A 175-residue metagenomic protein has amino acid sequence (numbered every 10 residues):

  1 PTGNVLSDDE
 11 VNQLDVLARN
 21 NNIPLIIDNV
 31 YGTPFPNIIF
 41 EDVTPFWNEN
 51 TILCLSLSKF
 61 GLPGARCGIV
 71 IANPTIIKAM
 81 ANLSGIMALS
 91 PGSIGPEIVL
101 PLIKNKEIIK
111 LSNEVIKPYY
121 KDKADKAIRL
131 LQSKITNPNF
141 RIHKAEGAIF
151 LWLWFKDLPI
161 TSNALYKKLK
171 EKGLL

Functional and structural regions predicted by a protein language model:
P1-L175: PLP-dependent class I/II
